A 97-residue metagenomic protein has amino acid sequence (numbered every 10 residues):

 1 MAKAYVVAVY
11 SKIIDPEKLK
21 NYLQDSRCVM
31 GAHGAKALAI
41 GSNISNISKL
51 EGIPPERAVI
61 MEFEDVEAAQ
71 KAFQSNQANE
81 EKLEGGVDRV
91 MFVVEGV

Functional and structural regions predicted by a protein language model:
M1-Q70, E95-V97: Short S/T/G/P-rich N-terminal loop/turn motif that feeds into the first structured element of a domain
A69-V87: C-terminal structural segments of small proteins and small subunits
E84-V97: C-terminal end-helix/capping segment
